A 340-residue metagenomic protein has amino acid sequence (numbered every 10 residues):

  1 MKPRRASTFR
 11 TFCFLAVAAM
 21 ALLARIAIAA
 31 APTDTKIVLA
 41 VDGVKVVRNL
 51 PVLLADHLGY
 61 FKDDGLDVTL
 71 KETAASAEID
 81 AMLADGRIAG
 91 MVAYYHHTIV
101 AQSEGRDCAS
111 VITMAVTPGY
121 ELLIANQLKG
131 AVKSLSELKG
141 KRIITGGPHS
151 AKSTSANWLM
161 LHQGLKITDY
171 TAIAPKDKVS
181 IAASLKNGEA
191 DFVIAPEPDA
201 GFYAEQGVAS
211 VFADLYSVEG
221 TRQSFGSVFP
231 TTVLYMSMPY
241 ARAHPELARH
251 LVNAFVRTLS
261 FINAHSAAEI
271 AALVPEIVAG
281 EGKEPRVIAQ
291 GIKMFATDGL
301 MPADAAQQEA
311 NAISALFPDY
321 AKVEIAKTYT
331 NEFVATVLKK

Functional and structural regions predicted by a protein language model:
M1-F9: N-terminal secretory signal peptides that target proteins for export/translocation
F12-R25: Bacterial N-terminal signal peptides
A31-T168, A172-P175, D191-E197, V208: Short, glycine-/small- and polar/acidic-enriched structural segments that line small-molecule recognition paths
L50, V116-L122, A209-S210, P230-L234 (+2 more regions): Small-molecule pocket liners
D63, Y216-S227, K293-D304: Short, solvent-exposed loop/beta-turn-alpha elements that line the ligand-binding surface or hinge of extracytoplasmic
H96, S180-V274: Pocket-lining segment of extracytoplasmic ligand-binding domains
A241-D319: Secondary-structure end/capping motifs
A310-K340: Conserved C-terminal helix/tail region of periplasmic/extracytoplasmic solute-binding proteins
